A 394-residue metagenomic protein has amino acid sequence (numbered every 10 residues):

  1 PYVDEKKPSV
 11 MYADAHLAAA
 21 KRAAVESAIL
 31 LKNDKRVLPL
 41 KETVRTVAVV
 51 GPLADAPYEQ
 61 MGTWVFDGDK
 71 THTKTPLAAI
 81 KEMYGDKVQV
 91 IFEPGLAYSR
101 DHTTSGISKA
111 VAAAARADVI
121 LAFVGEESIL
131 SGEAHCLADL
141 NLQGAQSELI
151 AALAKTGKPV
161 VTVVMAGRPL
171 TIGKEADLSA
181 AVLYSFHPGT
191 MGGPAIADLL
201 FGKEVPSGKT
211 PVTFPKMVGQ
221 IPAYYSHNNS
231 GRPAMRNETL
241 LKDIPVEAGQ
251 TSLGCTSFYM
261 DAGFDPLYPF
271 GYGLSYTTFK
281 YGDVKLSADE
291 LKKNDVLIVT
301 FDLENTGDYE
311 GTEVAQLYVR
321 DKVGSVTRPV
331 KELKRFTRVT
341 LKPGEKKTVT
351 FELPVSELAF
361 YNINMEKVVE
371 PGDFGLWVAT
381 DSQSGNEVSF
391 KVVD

Functional and structural regions predicted by a protein language model:
P1-G62, G68-L77, K81-D86, I91 (+5 more regions): Secreted, periplasmic, or luminal enzymes acting at the cell surface/secretory milieu
V10-A13, I91-L178: Hydrophobic helix-and-loop "lid/oligomerization" segment in the mid-to-C-terminal part of catalytic domains
G144, K293, P343, E370-P371: Surface-exposed loops/turns
V296-T300, K346-T350, G385-E387: Intrinsic-disorder/low-complexity, polar/charged segments enriched in Ser/Thr/Lys/Arg/Asp/Glu/Gln
E310-L317, R328-P329, N362-I363: Short, hydrophobic/aromatic beta-strand segments
S325-Y361: Intrinsically disordered, low-complexity Pro/Gly/Ser/Thr-rich segments with frequent PxxP/GP/PP motifs and embedded
P354-D394: Terminal connector regions
